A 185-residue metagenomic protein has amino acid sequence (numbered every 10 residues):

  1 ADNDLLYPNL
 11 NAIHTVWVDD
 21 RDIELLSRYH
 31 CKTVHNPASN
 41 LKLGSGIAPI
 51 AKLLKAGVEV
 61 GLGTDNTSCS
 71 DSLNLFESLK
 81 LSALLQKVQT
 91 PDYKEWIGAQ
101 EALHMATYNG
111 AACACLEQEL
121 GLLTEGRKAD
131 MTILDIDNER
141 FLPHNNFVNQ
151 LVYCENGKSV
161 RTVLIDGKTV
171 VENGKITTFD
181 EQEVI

Functional and structural regions predicted by a protein language model:
A1-S72: Active-site core of metal-dependent hydrolases
N3-L5, A51-N138, Y153-C154: His/Asp/Glu-enriched, well-ordered alpha-helical/loop segment that forms or immediately abuts the divalent-metal
N11, L122, Q150: Conserved beta-strand positions that form and line the central face of beta-propeller blades
T15-V16, K87, D137, K168: Flexible loop residues that form catalytic and substrate-binding hotspots at small-molecule/glycan-binding clefts
D19-D20, G44-I47, W96, L120 (+1 more regions): Structural motif corresponding to alpha-helix initiation and N-cap regions
P37-S39, Y93, E119, F147-V148 (+1 more regions): Glycine-rich, flexible loop/turn motifs
K128-T177: C-terminal cap of metal-dependent C-N hydrolases
Q182-I185: Short, intrinsically disordered, charge-balanced linker/junction segments flanking boundaries in proteins
